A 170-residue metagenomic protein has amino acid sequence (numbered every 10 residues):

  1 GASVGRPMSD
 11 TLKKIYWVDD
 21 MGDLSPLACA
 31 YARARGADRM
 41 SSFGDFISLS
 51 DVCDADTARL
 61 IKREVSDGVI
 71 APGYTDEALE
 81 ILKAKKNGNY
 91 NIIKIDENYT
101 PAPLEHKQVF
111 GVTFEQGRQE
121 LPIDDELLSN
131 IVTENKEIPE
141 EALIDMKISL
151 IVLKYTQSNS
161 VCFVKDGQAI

Functional and structural regions predicted by a protein language model:
G1-I170: ATP-dependent carboxylate/acyl-activation modules
